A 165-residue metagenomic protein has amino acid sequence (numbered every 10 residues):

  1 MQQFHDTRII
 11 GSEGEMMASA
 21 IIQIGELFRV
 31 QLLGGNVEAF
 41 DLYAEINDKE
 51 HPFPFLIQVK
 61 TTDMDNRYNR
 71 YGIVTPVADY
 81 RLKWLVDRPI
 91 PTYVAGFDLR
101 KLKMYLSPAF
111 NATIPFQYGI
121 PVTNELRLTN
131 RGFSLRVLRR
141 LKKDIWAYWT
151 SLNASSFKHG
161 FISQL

Functional and structural regions predicted by a protein language model:
M1-E38, Y43-L165: Mixed-charge (Asp/Glu-Lys/Arg
